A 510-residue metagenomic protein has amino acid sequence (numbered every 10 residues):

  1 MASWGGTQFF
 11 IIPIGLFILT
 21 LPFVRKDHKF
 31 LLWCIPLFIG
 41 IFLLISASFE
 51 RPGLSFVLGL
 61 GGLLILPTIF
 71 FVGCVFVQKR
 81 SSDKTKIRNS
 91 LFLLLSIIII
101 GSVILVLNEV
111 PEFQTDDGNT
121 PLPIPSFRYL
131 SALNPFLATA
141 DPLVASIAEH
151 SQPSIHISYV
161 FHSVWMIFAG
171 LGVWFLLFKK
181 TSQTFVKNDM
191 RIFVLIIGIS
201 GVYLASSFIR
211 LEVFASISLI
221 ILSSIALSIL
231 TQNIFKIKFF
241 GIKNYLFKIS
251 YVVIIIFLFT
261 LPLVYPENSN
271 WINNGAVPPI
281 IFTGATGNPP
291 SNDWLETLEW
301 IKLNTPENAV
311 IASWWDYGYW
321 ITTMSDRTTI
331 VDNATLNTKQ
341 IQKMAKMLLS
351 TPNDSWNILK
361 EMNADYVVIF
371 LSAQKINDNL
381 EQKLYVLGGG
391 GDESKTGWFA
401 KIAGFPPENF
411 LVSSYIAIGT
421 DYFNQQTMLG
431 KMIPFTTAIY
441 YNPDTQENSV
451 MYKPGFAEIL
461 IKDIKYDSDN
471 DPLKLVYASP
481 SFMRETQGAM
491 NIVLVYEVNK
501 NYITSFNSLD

Functional and structural regions predicted by a protein language model:
M1, L16-I18, G40-L44, F168-G172 (+1 more regions): Hydrophobic, membrane-inserted alpha-helices
M1-T7, S48-P52, S206-S207: Transmembrane helix irregularities
F10-F92, I229-K236: Perimembrane helix-loop-helix junctions
I18, I98-I104, V173-L177, F214 (+3 more regions): Secretory targeting signatures
L60-V75, L93-T181, M190-R191: Alpha-helical transmembrane segments at the extracellular/periplasmic loop-to-helix junctions of multi-pass membrane
K79-L93, A140, K180-M190, F235-F247: Membrane-interfacial, low-structure loops and terminal tails that flank and connect transmembrane helices in multi-pass
L195, S200-K238, I242, I254: Hydrophobic/aromatic-rich transmembrane helices and adjacent perimembrane loops
I237-D510: Extracytoplasmic
